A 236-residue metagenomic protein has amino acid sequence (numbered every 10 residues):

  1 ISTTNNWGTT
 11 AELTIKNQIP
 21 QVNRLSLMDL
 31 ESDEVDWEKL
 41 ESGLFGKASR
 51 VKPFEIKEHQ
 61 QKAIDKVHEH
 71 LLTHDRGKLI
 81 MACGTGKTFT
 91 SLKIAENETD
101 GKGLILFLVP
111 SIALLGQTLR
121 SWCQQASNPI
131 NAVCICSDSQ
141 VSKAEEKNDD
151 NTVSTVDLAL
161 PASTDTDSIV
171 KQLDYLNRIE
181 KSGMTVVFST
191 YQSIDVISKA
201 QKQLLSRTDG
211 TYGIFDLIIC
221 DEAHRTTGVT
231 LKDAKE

Functional and structural regions predicted by a protein language model:
S2-A82, F89-G103, Q124, A144-V153 (+3 more regions): ATP-dependent helicase/translocase motor core
S2-T4, V109, C136, C220: Short beta-strand/turn micro-motifs composed of small residues that flank or help shape donor/cofactor-binding pockets
T10, T90, Q117-T118, V196-S198: Phosphate- and divalent-cation-binding pockets in alpha/beta enzyme and binding domains that engage nucleotide-derived
K16-D29, A126-A132, D209, G213-I219: Structural alpha-beta junctions
E98-D100, A126-S127, R178-K181, D209-G213 (+1 more regions): Conserved catalytic network of the ASCE P-loop NTPase/AAA+ motor domain
K102-E146, Y191-D195: Conserved Walker A/P-loop ATP-binding site and its immediately adjacent core in helicase/helicase-like ATPase domains
I169-V187, Y191-I214: Conserved helix/coil segment N-terminal to the catalytic DExD/H
Y191-S193, S206-E236: SF2 helicase catalytic motif II
